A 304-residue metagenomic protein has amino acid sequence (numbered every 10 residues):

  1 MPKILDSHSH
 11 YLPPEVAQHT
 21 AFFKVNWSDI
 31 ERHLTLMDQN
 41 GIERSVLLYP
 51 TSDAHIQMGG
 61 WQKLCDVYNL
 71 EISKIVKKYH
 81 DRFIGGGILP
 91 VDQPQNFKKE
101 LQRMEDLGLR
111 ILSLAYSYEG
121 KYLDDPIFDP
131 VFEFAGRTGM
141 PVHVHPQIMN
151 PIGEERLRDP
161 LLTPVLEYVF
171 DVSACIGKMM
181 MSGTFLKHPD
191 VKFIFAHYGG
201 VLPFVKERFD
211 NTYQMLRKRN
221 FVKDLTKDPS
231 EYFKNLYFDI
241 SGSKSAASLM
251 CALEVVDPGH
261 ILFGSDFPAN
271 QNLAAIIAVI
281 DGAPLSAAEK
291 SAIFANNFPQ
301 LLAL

Functional and structural regions predicted by a protein language model:
P2-R44, K74, K99-R103, V191-K192 (+3 more regions): Mid-to-C-terminal alpha-helical segments outside catalytic/metal-binding sites
L5-S9, S45-L47, I84-G87, L112-L114 (+4 more regions): Hydrophobic faces of well-ordered beta-strands that scaffold small-molecule active sites in alpha/beta enzyme cores
H10, S117, Q147-I148, G199 (+1 more regions): Catalytic metal-binding/acid-base residues of hydrolase active sites
H10-S28, N150-V172, N211-N235: Active-site gating loops and adjacent loop-to-helix segments of metal-dependent hydrolytic enzymes
M37-E43, K74-F83, G183-V191, E231-L236 (+1 more regions): A structural motif corresponding to the C-terminal end of an alpha-helix and its immediate exit/capping segment
E43, Y49-I176: Active-site gating/metal-coordination segments in enzymes
V169-D171, H188-D190, F221-N272: Active-site-adjacent C-terminal substructures of enzyme catalytic domains
G183, P189-E231: Aromatic-lined glycan-binding groove of carbohydrate-active enzymes
